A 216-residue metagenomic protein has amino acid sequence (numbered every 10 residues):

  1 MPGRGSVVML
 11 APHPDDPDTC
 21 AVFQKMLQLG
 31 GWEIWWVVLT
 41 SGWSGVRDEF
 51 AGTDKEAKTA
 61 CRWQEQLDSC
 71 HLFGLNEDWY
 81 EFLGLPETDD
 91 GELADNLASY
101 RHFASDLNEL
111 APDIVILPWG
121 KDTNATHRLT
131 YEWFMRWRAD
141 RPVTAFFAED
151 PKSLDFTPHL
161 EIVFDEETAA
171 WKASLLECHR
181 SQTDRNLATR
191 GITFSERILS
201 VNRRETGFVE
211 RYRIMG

Functional and structural regions predicted by a protein language model:
M1-P2, E65-D78, D90-A94, E109 (+2 more regions): The feature marks non-catalytic terminal segments
M1-V143, S174: Active-site beta-strand->loop->alpha-helix modules in alpha/beta enzyme cores, enriched in Gly/His/Asp(Glu)
